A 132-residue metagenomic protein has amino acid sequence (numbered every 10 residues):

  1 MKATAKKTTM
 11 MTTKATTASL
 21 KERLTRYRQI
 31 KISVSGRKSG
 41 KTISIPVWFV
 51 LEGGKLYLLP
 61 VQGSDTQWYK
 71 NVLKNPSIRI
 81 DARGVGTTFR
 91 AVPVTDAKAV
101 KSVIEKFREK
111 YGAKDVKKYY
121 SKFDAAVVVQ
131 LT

Functional and structural regions predicted by a protein language model:
K2-K38: Short, conserved active-site entrance elements at the starts or edges of catalytic domains
T8-S19, T42-G53, F89: Charged, low-complexity, helix/coiled-coil-prone segments
A18, T25-R26, L58, F89 (+1 more regions): Residues at structural and domain junctions
L20-E22, Y57-K70: Covalent nucleotidyltransferase core used to form phosphodiester bonds in nucleic acids
L24, S39-K41, V72, S121: A generic structural micro-feature
Y27-V61, I78: Short beta-strand segments
G63-T132: Short, structured beta-strand-loop surface elements
